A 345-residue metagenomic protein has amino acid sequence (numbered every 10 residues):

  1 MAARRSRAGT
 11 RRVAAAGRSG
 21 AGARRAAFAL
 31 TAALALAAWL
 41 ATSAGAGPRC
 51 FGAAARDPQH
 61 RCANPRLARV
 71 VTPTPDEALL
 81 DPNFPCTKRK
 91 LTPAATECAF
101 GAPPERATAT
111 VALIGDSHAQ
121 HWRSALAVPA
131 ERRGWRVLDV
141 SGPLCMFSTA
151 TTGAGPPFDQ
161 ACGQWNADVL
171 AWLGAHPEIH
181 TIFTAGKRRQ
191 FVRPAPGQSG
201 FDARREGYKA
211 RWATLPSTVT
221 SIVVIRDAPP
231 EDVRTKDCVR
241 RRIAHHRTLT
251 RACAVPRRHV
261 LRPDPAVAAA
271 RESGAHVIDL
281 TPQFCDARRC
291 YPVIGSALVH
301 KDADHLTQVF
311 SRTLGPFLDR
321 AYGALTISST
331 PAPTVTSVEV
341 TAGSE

Functional and structural regions predicted by a protein language model:
M1-A2: Alpha-helical transmembrane segments and their immediate juxtamembrane cytosolic regions
G9, V13-A16, A26: Intrinsically disordered, low-complexity tandem-repeat regions
R24-E345: Extracellular/periplasmic envelope-modification machinery, especially enzymes that add or remove acyl/ester groups on
